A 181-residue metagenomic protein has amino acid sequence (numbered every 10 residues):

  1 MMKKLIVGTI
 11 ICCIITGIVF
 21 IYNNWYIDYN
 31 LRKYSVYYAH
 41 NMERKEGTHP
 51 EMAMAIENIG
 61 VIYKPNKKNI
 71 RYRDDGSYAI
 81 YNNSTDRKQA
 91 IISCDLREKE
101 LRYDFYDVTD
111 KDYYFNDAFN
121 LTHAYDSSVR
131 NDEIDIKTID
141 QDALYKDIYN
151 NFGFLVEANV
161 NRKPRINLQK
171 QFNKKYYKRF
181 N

Functional and structural regions predicted by a protein language model:
M1-G8, K178-N181: Short, Lys/Arg-enriched, disordered terminal segments
M1-L5, I70, N83, F115 (+1 more regions): Residue-level signal for functionally critical sites in structured catalytic/ligand-binding pockets
K4-N24: Hydrophobic membrane-insertion alpha-helices, especially the h-region of bacterial N-terminal signal peptides
I18-D104: N-terminal export/targeting and maturation segments
A90-N181: Non-cytosolic head/periplasmic domains of membrane-anchored proteins
